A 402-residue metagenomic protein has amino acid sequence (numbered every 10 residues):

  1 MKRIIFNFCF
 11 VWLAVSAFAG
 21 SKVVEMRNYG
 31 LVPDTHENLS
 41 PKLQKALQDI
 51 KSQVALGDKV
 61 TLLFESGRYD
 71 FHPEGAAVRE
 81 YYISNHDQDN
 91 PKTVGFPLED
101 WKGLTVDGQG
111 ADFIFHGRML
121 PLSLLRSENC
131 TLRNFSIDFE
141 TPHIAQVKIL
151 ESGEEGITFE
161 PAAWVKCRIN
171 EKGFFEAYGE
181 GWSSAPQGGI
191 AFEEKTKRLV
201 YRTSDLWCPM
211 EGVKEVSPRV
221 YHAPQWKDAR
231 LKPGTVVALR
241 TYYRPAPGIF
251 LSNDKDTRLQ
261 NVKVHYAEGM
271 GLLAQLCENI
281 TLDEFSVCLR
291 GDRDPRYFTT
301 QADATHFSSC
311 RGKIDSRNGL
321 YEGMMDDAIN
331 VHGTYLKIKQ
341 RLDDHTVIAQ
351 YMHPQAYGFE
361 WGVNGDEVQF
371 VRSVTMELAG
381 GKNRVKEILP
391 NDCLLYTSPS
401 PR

Functional and structural regions predicted by a protein language model:
A19-L43, R68: Right-handed parallel beta-helix/beta-solenoid
G30, Q44-L47, V54-L104, G110-L124 (+2 more regions): N-terminal extracellular ligand-recognition/capping segment immediately after the signal peptide
F64, T105-G108, C130-N134, G234 (+3 more regions): All-beta strand scaffolds that present successive hydrophobic residues in beta-strands
V94-D100, L120-R126, E140-E151, P247-N253 (+5 more regions): Glycine-rich beta-solenoid repeat tracts in large extracellular/virion proteins
D107-G117, S136-Q146, R230-R244, Q260-A267 (+4 more regions): Beta-strand-rich solenoid/repeat architectures in extracellular/passenger domains of polysaccharide-targeting enzymes
F115, F139-T141, V165-M210, Y357-C393: Ser/Thr/Gly-rich low-complexity blocks that favor extended beta-strand/coil architectures
K195-P245: Long, low-complexity, polar/charged, intrinsically disordered or flexibly structured peripheral segments
Y396-R402: Conserved small/polar residues in nucleotide/adenosyl-binding loops
